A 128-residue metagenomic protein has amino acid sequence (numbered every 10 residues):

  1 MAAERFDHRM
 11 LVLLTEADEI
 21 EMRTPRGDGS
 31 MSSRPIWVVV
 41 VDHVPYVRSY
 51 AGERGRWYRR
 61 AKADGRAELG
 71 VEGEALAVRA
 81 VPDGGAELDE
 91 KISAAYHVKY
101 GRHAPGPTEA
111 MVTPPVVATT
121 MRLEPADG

Functional and structural regions predicted by a protein language model:
M1-A2, E16-D18, P25-R26, Y46-S49 (+2 more regions): A short linear-motif detector with a strong N-terminal bias
M1-E21, E87: Extreme N-terminal tail/first-helix region
H8-M10, P25, T108-M111: Short, P/G- and charge-enriched loop/turn segments at secondary-structure junctions
T15-A17, S30-M31, R60-K62, V116: Short solvent-exposed loop/turn micro-motifs enriched in small/polar/acidic residues
A17-A51, A67, V78-A80: Short beta-strand segments
D42-H43, A126-G128: Short loop segments at secondary-structure junctions
G52-D127: Short, structured beta-strand-loop surface elements
